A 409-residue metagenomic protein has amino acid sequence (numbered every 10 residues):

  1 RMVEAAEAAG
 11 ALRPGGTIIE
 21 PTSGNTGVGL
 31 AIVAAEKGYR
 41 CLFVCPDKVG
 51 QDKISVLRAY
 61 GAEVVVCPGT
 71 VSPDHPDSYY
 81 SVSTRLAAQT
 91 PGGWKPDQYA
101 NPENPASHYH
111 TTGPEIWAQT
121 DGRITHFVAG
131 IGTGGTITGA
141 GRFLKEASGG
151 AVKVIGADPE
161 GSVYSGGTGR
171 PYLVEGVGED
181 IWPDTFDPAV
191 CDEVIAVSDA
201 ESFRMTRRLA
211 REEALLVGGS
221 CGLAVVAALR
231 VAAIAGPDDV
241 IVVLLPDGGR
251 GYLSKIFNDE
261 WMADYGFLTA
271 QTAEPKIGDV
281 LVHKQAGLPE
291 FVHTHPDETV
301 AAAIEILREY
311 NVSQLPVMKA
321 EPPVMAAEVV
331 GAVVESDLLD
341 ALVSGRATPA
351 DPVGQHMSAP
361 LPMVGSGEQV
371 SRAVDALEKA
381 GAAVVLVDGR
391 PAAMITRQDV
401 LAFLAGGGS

Functional and structural regions predicted by a protein language model:
R1-V280: PLP-dependent amino-acid enzyme catalytic core
A34, L57, I116, A214 (+6 more regions): Terminal peptide-recognition signature
H126, E193, Q314, Q355 (+1 more regions): Residues at the N-termini of beta-strands
A189-V190, T272-F291, P349-L361: Bateman (tandem CBS) regulatory domains
A286, E321-E328: Short, solvent-exposed loop/turn segments that connect beta-strands within catalytic domains and beta-strand-rich
V292-V312, V317-E321, L342, P362-G381 (+3 more regions): The conserved cystathionine-beta-synthase
V330-L338, A383, A392-V400: Short hydrophobic beta-strand motif reused across regulatory alpha/beta modules
